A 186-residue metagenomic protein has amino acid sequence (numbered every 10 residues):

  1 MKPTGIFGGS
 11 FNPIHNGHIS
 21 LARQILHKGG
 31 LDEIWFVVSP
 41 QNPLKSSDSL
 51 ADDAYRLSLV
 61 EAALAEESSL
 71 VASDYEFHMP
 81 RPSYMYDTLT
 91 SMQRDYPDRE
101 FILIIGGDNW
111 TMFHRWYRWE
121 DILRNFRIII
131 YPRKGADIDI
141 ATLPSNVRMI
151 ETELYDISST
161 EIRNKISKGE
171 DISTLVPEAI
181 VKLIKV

Functional and structural regions predicted by a protein language model:
M1-V186: Nucleotidyltransferase catalytic core that binds NTPs
